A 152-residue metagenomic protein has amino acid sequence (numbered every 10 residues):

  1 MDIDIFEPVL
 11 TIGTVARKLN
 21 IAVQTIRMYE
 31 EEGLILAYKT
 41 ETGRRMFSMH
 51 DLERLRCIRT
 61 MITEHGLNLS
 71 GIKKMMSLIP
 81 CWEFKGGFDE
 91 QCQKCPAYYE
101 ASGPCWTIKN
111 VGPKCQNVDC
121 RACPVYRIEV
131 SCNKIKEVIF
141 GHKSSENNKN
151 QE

Functional and structural regions predicted by a protein language model:
D2-I12, R17-K18, L36-T42, M49-E152: Arg/Lys-rich, alpha-helical DNA-contact motif
A22-T25, E31: Short coil turns linking two alpha-helices in DNA-binding domains
Y29, F47: Conserved active-site tyrosine of GNAT-family acetyltransferases
